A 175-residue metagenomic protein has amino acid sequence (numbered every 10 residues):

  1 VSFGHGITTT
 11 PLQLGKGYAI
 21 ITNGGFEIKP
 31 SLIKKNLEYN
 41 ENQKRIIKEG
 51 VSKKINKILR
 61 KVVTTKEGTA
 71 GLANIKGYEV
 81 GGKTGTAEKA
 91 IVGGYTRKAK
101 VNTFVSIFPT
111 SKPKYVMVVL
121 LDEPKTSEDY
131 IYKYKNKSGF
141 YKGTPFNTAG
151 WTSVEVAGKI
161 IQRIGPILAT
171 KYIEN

Functional and structural regions predicted by a protein language model:
V1-K44, G50, L59, T65-Y172: Active-site beta-strand/loop architecture of penicillin-binding DD-peptidases
